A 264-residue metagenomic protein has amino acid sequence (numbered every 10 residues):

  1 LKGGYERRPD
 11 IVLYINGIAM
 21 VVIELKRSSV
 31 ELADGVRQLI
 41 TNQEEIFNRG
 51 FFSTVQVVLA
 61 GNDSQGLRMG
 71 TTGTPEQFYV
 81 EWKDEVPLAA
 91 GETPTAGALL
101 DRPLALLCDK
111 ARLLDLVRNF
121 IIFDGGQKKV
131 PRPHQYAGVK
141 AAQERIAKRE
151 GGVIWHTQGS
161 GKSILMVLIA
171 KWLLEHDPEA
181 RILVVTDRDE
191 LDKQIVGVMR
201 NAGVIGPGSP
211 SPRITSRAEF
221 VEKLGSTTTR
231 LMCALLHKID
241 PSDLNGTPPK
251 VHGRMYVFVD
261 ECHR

Functional and structural regions predicted by a protein language model:
L1-R181, E190-G206, T228-L231, H237 (+1 more regions): ATP-dependent helicase/translocase motor core
V36, G161, S209-S211, V259-R264: Short, flexible loop segments at the rims of nucleotide/cofactor-binding pockets, characterized by
V184: Conserved SAM-binding loop
D189, S211-V221, L235-P241: Conserved helicase motor
R217-M232, P248-P249: Conserved motor-coupling elements within RecA-like helicase/translocase cores
P248-R264: SF2 helicase catalytic motif II
